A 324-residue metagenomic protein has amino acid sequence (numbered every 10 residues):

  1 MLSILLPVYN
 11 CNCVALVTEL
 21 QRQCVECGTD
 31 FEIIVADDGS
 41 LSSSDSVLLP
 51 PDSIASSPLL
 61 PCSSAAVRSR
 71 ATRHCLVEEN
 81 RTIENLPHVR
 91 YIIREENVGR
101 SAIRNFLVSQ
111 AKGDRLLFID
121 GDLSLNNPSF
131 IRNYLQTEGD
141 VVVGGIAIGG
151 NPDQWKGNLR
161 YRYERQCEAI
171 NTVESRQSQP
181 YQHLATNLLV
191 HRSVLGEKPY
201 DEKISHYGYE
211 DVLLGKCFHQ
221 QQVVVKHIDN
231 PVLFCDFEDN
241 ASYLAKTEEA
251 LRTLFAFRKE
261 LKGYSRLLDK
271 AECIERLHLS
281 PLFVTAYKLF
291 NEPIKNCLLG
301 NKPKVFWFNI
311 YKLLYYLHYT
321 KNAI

Functional and structural regions predicted by a protein language model:
N10-V25: Short, well-formed alpha-helical segments that are part of the catalytic scaffolds of diverse glycosyltransferases
A36-S46, L76-E79, L123-S124: A conserved acidic beta->alpha catalytic loop
R94-A111: Glycine-rich, basic loop-to-helix element that forms the pyrophosphate-binding segment of sugar-nucleotide handling
L116: Short aromatic/hydrophobic "clamp" motif used to bind/position activated sugar donors
P128-N158: Conserved donor NDP-sugar-binding/catalytic core segment of glycosyltransferases
I170-V190, H206: A recurrent flexible, glycine/aromatic-enriched loop bordering the glycosyltransferase active site that acts as
H206-L214: Acidic donor-binding loop at a coil-to-helix junction in glycosyltransferase catalytic cores that engages
E249, L267-I324: Non-catalytic, C-terminal membrane-associated alpha-helical segments of glycosyltransferases
